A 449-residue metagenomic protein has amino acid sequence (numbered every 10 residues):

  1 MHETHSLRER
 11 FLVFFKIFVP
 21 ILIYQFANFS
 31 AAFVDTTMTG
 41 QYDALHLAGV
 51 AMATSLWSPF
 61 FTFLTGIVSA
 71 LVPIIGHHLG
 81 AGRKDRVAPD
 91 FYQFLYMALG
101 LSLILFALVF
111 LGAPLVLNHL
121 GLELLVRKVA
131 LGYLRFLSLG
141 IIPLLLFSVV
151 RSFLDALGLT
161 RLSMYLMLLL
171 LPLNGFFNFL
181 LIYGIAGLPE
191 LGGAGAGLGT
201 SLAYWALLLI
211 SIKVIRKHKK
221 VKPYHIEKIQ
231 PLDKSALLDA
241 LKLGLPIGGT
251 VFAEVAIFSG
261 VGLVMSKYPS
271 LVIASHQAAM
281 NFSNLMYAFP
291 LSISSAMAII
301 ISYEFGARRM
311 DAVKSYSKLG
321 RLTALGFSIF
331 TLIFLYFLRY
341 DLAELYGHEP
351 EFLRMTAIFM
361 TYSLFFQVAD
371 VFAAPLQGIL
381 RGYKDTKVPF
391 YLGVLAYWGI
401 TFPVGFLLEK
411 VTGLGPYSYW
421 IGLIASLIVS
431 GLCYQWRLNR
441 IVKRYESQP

Functional and structural regions predicted by a protein language model:
M1-I21, I75-I142, L188-L245, I301-F366 (+1 more regions): Short alpha-helical transmembrane segments in multi-pass integral membrane proteins
L12, A27-N28, L64, L105 (+8 more regions): Alpha-helical transmembrane segments of multi-pass membrane transport proteins
K16-D35, F136, F147, L170 (+5 more regions): Transmembrane helical elements of multi-pass membrane transporters/channels
V19, D35, L71-V72, G112-A113 (+11 more regions): Hydrophobic/aromatic residues in alpha-helical transmembrane segments
F29-A48, L117-L124, L180-L191, F252-L285 (+3 more regions): Helix-terminus/linker motif at the lipid-water interface of multi-pass membrane proteins
L47-F110, L144-G158, L162-S163, S275-R339 (+2 more regions): Small-residue-rich hydrophobic transmembrane alpha-helices
V68, L137-D155, S163-N174, A196-I212 (+5 more regions): Short runs within selected transmembrane alpha-helices of multi-pass transporters and secretion channels
V109, S152, N178, I182 (+9 more regions): Structural signal for membrane-spanning alpha-helices in multi-pass inner-membrane proteins, emphasizing helix cores
